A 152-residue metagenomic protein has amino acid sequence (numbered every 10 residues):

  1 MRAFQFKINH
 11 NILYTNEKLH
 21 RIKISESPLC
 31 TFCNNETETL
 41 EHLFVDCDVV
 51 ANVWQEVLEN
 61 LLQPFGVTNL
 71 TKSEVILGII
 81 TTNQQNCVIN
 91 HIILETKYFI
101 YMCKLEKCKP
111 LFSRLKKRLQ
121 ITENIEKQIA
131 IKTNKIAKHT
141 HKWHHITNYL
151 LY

Functional and structural regions predicted by a protein language model:
M1-Y152: Family-specific functional microsites
